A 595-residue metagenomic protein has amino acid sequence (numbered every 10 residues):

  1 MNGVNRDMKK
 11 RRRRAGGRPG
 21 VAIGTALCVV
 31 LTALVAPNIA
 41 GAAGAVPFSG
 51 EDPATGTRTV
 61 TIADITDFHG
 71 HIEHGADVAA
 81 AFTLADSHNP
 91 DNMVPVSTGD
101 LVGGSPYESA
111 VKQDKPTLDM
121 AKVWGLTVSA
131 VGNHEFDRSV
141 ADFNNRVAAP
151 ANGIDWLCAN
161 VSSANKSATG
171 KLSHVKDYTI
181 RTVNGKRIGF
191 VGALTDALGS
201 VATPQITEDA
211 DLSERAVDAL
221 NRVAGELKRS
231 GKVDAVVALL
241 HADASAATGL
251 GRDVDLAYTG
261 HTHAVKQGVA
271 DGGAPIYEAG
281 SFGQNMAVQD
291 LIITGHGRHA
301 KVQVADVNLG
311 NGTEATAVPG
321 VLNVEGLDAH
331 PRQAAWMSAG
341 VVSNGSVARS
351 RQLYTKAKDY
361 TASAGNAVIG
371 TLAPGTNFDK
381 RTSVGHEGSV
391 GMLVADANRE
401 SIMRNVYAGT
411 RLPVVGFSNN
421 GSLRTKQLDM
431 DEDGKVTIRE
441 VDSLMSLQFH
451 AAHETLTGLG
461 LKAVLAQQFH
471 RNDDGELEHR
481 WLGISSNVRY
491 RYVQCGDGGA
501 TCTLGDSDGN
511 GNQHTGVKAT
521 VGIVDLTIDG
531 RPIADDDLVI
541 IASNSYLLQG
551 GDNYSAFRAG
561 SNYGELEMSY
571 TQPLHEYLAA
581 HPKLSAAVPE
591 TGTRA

Functional and structural regions predicted by a protein language model:
N2-A45: Secretory targeting and sorting signals
R11-G17, K115-T117, R222-G225, D243-A246 (+2 more regions): A generic local structural motif
G16-V21, E51, K112, V441-D442: Hydrophobic alpha-helical segments with strong N-terminal bias
L31, D100, G199, I206 (+2 more regions): Generic signal for short, ordered secondary-structure residues within or immediately flanking folded domains
G44-T316, L393-A397, G416, T455-L456 (+1 more regions): Acidic, metal/ion-coordinating pockets
G50-D52, T59-T61, I65-H71, S87-H88 (+5 more regions): Catalytic centers of hydrolytic enzymes
